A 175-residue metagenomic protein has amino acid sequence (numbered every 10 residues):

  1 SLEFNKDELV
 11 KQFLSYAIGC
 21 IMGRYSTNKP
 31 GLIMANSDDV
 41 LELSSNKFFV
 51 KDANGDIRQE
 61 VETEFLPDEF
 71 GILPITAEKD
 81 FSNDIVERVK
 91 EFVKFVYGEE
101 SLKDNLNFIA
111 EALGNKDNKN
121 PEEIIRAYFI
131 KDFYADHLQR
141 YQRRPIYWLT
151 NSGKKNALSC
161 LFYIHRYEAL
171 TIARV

Functional and structural regions predicted by a protein language model:
S1-V175: Terminal accessory regions of large proteins
